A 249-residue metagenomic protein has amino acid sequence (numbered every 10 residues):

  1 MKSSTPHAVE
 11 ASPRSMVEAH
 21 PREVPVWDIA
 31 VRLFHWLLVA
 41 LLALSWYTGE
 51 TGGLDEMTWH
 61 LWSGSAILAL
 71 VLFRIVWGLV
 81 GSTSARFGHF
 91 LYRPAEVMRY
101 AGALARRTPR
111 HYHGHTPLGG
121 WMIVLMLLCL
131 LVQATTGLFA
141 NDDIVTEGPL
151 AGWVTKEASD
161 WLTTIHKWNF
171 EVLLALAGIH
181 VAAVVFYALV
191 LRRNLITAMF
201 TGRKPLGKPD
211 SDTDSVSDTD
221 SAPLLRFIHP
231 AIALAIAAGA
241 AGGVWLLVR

Functional and structural regions predicted by a protein language model:
M1-R249: Membrane-embedded alpha-helical bundles that constitute the cytochrome b-like, heme-associated redox core of multi-pass
